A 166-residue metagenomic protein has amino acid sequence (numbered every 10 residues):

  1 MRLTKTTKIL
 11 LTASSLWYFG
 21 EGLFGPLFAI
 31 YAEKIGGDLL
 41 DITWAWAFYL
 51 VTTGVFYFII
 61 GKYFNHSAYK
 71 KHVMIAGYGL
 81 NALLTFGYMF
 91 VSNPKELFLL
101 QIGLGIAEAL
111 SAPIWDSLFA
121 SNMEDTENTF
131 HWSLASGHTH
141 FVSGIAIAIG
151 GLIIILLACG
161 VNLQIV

Functional and structural regions predicted by a protein language model:
R2-L50: Helix-loop boundary and gating motifs at the non-cytosolic
T4-K5, Y88-Q101: Helix-loop junctions at membrane interfaces in 12-TM secondary transporters
S15, K95-S111: Hydrophobic core of transmembrane alpha-helices in multi-pass small-molecule transporters, especially MFS/SLC-type
F28, L110-E124: Intracellular juxtamembrane helix-capping segments at the cytosolic ends of symmetry-related transmembrane helices
W44-K62: Central cavity-lining transmembrane alpha-helices of secondary-active solute carriers, predominantly the Major
F56-Y69, I154: Helix-to-loop junctions at the C-terminal end of transmembrane segments in multipass secondary transporters
H72-G87: Structural signature of the two symmetry-related core transmembrane helices
L152-V166: A membrane-interface helix-boundary motif in multi-pass transporters
